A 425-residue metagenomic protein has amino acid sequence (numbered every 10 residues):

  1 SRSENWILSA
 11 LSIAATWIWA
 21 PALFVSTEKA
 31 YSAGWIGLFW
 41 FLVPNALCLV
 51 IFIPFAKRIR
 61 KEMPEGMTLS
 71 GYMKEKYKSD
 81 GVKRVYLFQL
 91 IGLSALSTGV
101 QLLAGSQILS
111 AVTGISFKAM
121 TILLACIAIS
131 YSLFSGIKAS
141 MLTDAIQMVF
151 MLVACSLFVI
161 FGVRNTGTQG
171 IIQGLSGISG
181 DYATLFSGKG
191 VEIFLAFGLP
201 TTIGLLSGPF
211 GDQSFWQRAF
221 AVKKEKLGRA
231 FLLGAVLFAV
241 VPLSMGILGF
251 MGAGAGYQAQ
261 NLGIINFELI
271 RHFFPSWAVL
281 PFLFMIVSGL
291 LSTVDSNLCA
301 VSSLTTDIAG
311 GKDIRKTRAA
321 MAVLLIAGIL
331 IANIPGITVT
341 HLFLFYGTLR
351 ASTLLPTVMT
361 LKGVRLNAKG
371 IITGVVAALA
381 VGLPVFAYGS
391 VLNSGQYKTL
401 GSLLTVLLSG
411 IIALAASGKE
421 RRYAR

Functional and structural regions predicted by a protein language model:
S1-E65, I203, F215-Y257, R271-P281 (+1 more regions): Membrane-interface helix-loop-helix modules in multi-pass membrane proteins
W6-A14, L47-V50, S79-L93, L123-L124 (+4 more regions): Select transmembrane alpha-helical segments in multipass membrane proteins
F39-S132, P200-L205, I286-S296, I314-K316: Helix-loop-helix module between adjacent transmembrane segments
I51, F88-G99, F150-F161, L195-P209 (+3 more regions): Selective recognition of specific alpha-helical transmembrane segments in multi-pass small-molecule
A56, S94, T98-L102, S106 (+8 more regions): Hydrophobic alpha-helical segments and their helix-loop junctions in multi-pass secondary transporters
G66-K74, K78, G136-A145, F210-V240 (+5 more regions): Hydrophobic, small-residue-rich membrane helices and short re-entrant helix-turn-helix hairpins that build
K76-R84, A95, A300-I337, H341: Loop-to-transmembrane helix boundary motifs in multi-pass membrane proteins
A368-R425: A generic transmembrane alpha-helix motif of multi-pass inner-membrane proteins
